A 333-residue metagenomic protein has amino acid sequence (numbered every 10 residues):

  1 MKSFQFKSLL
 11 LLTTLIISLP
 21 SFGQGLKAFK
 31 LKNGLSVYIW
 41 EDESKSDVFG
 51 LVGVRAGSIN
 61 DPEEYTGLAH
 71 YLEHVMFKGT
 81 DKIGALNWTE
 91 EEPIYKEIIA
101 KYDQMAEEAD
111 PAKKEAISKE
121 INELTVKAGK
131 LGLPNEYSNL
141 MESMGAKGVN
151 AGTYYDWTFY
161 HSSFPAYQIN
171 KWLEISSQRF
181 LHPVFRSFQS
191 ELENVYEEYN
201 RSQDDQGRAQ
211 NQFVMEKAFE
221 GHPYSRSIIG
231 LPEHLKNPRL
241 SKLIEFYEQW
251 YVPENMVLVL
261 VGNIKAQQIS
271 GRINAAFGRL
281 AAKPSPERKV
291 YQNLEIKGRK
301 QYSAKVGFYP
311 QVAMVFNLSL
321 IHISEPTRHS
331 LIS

Functional and structural regions predicted by a protein language model:
M1-L10: Bacterial N-terminal signal peptides that target proteins for export
L9-S18: Bacterial N-terminal signal peptides
S21-N60, G84-Y167, R201-N255, A266 (+1 more regions): Non-catalytic beta-strand/loop surface segments
G34, H70, Y160, S176 (+3 more regions): Divalent metal-coordination and catalytic microenvironments
T66, H74, N135, N139 (+10 more regions): Solvent-exposed, polar/charged alpha-helical surfaces in well-ordered, non-transmembrane soluble domains, broadly
T66-H74, K78, R328: Active-site recognition of the HExxH zinc-binding catalytic motif
G79-D81, S162-L192, R328: M16/insulysin-pitrilysin zinc metalloprotease superfamily fold
I321-S333: Single conserved hydrophobic/aromatic residue that forms the stacking wall/gate of nucleotide- or nucleobase-binding
